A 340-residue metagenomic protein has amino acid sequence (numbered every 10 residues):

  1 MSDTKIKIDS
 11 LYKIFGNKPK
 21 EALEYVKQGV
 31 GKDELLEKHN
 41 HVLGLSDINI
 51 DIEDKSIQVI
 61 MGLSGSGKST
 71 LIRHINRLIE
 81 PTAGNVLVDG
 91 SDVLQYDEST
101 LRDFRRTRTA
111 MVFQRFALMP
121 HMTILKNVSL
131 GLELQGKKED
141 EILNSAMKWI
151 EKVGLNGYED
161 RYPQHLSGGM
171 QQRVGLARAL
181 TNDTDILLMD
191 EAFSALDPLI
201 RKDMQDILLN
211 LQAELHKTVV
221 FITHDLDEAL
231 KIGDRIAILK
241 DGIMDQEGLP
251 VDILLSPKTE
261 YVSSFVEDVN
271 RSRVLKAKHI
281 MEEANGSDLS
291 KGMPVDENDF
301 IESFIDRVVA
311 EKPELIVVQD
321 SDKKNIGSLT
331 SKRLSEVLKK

Functional and structural regions predicted by a protein language model:
Y25-E34, S91-D92, S129, E133 (+1 more regions): Conserved ABC ATPase "signature" region
I52, G84-D92: Conserved ABC transporter NBD signature motif
Y162-L166, M170: Conserved ABC ATPase signature
T181-D185: A short, proline-enriched helix->beta-strand linker immediately N-terminal to the Walker B motif in ABC-type P-loop
D241-G242: Conserved ABC ATPase "signature" C-loop
E247-G248, S256, S328: ABC ATPase "signature
S290-D322, G327-K340: The conserved cystathionine-beta-synthase
